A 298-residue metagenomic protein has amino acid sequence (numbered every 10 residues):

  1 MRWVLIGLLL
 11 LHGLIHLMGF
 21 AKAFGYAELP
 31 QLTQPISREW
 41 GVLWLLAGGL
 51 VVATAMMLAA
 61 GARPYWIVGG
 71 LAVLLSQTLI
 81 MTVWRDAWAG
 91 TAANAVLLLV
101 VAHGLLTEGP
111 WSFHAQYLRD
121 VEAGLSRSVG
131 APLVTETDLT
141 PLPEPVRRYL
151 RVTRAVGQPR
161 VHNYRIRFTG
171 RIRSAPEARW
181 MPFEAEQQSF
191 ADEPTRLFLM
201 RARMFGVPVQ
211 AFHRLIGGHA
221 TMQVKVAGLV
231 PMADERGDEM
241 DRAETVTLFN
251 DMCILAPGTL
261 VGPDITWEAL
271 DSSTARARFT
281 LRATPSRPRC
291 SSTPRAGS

Functional and structural regions predicted by a protein language model:
M1-S112: Membrane-interface extramembranous regions
F113-R165: N-terminal leader/targeting segments and the immediate start of mature chains
R147-V230: N-terminal mature ectodomain segment of secretory-pathway/periplasmic proteins
R167-T169, E268, T280, T293: A structural detector for beta-sheet-dominated domains
W180-P182, L260, L270-S272, R282-P285: Short solvent-exposed loop/turn micro-motifs enriched in small/polar/acidic residues
V224-L248: Acidic/charged, solvent-exposed loop-and-adjacent secondary-structure segments enriched in E/D, K/R, S/T, and G/P
R242-R278: Short, conserved active-site entrance elements at the starts or edges of catalytic domains
A277-S298: Gly/Pro-enriched, hydrophobic low-complexity segments that function as extracytoplasmic propeptides/linkers
